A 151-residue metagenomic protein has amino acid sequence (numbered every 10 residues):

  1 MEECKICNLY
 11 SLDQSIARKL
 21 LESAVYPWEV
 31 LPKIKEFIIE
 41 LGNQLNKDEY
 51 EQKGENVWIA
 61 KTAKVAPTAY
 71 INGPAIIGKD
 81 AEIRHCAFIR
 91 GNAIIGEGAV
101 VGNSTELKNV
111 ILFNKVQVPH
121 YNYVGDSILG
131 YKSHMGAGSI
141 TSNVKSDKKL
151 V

Functional and structural regions predicted by a protein language model:
M1-N56, K61: Terminal amphipathic alpha-helical/low-complexity segments used for targeting or macromolecular assembly
G42, I71-I77, E82-V151: Flexible, glycine/small-residue-enriched loop-and-beta-strand segment within the central core of proteins
A60-A63, G78: Periodic glycine anchor positions in long extracellular repeat architectures
K64-T68: LRR N-terminal entry segment and analogous cap-like coil->beta motifs
